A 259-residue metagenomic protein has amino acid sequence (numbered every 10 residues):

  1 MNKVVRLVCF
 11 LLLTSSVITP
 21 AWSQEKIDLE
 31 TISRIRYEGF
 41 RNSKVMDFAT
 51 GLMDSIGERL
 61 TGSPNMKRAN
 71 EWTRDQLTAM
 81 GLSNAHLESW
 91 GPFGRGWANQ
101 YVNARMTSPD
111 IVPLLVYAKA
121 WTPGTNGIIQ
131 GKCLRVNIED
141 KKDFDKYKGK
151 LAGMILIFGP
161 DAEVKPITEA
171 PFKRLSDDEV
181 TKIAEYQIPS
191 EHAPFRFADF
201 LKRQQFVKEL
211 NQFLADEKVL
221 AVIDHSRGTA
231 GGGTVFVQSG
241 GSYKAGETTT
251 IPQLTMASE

Functional and structural regions predicted by a protein language model:
M1-L7: Positively charged n-region of N-terminal signal peptides that target proteins for export
V8-V17: Bacterial N-terminal signal peptides
I18-S23: Sec/Tat signal peptide C-region and signal peptidase I cleavage site
Q24-D28, T50, D54-S190: Noncatalytic luminal/extracellular "stalk/propeptide" segments of secretory-pathway proteins
E25, E38-M46, R59-N70, F200-V207 (+1 more regions): Solvent-exposed, acidic/flexible segments
I27-E30, R34, K44-D47, G51 (+7 more regions): Extracytoplasmic/secreted proteins, especially bacterial periplasmic and envelope-associated proteins
I27-S63, G232-S242: N-terminal capping segment at the start of a domain
P194, K202, F206-V207, N211-E259: Loop-rich non-cytosolic ectodomains and luminal regions
